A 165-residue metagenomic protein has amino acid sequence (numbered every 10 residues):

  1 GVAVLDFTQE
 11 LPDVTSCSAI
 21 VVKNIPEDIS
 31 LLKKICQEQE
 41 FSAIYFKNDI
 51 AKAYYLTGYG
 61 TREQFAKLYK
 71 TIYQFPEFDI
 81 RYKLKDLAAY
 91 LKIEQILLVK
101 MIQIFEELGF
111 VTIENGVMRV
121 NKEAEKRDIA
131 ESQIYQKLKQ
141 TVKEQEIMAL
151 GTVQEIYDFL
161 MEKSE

Functional and structural regions predicted by a protein language model:
G1-S16: A short, well-structured beta->alpha microelement
V21-G60: Long, low-complexity, charged/polar intrinsically disordered regions in eukaryotic proteins
D28-L31, Q64, E94-L97: Helical mechanochemical/support elements of P-loop NTPase systems and associated helical scaffolds
Y59-K85, A89: Short amphipathic alpha-helical interface segments
K92-E107: Short amphipathic alpha-helical interaction segments
E106-V117: A short, conserved structural fragment
V117-E123: Minor-groove-contacting beta-hairpin "wing" of winged helix-turn-helix DNA-binding domains
E125-S164: Short, amphipathic alpha-helical interaction segments positioned at domain boundaries
